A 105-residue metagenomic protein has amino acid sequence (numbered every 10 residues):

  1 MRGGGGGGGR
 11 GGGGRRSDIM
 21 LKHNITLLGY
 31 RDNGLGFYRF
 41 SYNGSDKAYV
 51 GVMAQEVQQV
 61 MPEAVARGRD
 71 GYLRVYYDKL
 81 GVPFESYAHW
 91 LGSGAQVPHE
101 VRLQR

Functional and structural regions predicted by a protein language model:
M1-G3: Low-complexity, glycine/proline/serine-enriched intrinsically disordered segments
G7-R105: C-terminal intramolecular chaperone/autoprocessing and neck/assembly modules of extracellular spikes and adhesins
